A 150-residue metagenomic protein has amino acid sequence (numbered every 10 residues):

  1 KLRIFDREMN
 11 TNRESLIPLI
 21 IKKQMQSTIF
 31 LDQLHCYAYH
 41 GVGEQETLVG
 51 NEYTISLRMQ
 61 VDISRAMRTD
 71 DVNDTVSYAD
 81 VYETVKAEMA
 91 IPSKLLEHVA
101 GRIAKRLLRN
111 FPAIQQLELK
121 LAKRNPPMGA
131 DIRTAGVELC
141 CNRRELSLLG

Functional and structural regions predicted by a protein language model:
K1-Q24: N-terminal amphipathic/basic-hydrophobic helices that include classical n-h-c signal peptides and signal-anchor
L19-G150: N-terminal, polar/charged subdomain of small-to-medium soluble alpha/beta proteins
